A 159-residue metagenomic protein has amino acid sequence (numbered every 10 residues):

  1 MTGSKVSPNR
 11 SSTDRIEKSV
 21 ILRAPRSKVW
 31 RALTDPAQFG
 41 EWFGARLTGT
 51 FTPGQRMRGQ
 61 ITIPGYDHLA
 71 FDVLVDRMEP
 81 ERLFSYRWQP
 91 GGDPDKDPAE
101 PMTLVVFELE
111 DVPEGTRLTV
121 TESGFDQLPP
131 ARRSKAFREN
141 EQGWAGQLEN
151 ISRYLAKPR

Functional and structural regions predicted by a protein language model:
M1-T48: Hydrophobic ligand-binding cavity/cleft-lining segments
T2-G3, G124-R159: A conserved amphipathic terminal alpha-helix motif
E17, A37-A70: Short beta-edge strand/loop motif at the mouth of beta-sheet-based domains
V20, A70-R77, M102-E110: Hydrophobic/aromatic beta-strand elements that line small-molecule binding cavities or substrate pockets in beta-rich
R26-S27, D76-L83, E108-R117: A short, structured loop/turn motif at beta-sheet edges
V29, F39, M57-G59, V75 (+4 more regions): Hydrophobic pocket/interface hotspot
Q60-P94: Helix-adjacent hinge/juxtasegments
Q89-D93, T121-L128: Short, solvent-exposed aromatic-acidic interface loops
